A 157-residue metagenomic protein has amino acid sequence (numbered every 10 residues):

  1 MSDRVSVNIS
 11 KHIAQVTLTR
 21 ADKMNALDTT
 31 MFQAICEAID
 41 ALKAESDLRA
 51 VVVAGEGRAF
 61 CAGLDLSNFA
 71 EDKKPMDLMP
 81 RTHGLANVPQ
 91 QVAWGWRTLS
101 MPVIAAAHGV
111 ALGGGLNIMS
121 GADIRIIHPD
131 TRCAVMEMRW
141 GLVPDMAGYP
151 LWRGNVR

Functional and structural regions predicted by a protein language model:
M1-E56: Conserved CoA-thioester-binding segment of acyl-CoA-metabolizing enzymes
V16, V53, D65, I118-S120: Hydrophobic/aromatic residues within transmembrane alpha-helices of multi-pass small-molecule transporters
T19, N25, G63, G109 (+1 more regions): Conserved phosphate-binding and hydrolysis motifs of nucleotide-dependent enzymes
A21-M24, R58, G63-L66, D130-R132 (+1 more regions): A short, glycine- and basic residue-enriched loop/turn that sits immediately adjacent to a domain's principal
T30, A34, V88, G95: Charged catalytic carboxylate motif
G55-V92, A111, G141: Glycine- (often His-adjacent) and acidic-residue-rich active-site loop that binds/positions the CoA thioester
Q91-L99, A106, L112-R157: CoA-thioester-processing core
